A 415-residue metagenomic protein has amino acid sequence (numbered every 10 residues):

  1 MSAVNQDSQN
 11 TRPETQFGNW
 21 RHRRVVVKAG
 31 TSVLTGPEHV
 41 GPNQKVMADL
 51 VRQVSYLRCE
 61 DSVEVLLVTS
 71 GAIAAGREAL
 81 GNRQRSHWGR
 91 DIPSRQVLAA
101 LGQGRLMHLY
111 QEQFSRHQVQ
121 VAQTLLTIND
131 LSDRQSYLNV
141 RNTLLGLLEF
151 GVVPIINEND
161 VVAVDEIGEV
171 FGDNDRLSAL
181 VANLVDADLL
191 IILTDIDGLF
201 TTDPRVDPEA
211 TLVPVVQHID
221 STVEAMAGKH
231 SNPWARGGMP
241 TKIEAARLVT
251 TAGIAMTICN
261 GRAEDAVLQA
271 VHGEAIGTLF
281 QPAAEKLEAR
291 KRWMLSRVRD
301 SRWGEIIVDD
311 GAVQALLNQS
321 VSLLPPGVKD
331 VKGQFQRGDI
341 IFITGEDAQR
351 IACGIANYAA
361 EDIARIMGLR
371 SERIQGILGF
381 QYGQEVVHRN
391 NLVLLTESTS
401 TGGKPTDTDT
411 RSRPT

Functional and structural regions predicted by a protein language model:
S2-Q120, T124-T415: C-terminal catalytic "cap/lid" subdomain
